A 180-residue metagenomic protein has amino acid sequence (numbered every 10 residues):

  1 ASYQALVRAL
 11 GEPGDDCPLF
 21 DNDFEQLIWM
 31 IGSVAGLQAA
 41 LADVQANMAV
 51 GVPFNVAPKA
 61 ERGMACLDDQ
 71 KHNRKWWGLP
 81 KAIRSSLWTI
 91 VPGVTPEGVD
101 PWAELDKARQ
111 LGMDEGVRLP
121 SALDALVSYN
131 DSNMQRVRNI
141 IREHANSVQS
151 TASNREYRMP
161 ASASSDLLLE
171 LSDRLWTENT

Functional and structural regions predicted by a protein language model:
A1-D15, G51-G63, T95-W102, R138-R142: Helix-turn-helix repeat elements of alpha-solenoid scaffolds
A1-W29, M64-K75, Q110-D114, S150-R158: Flexible helix-coil transition and linker loops at the boundaries of alpha-helical arrays
P18-N47, R74-I90, V117-V127, D166-E170: Amphipathic alpha-helical repeat scaffolds of TPR domains
V44, G93-P96, N133: Short helix-capping/linker segments at secondary-structure and domain boundaries
M48-P53, Q70-N73: Alpha-solenoid helical-repeat scaffolds
A60-L126: Flexible, glycine-rich surface segments
L105-T180: A cross-kingdom marker for long, charged
